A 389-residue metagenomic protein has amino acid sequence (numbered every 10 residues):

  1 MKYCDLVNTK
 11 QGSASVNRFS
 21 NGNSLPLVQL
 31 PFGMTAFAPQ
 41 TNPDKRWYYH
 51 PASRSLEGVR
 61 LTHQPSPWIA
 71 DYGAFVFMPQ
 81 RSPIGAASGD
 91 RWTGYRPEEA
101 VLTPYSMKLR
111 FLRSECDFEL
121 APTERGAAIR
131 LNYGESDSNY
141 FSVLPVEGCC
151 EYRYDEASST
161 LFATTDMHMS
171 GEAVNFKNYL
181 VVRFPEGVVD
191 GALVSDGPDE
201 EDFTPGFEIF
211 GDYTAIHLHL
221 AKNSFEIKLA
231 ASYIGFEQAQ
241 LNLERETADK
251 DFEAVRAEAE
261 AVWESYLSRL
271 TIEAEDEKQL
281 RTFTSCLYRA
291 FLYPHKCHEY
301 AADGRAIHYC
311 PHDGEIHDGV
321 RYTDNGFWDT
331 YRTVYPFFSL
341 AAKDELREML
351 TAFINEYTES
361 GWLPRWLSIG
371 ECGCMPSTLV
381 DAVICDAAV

Functional and structural regions predicted by a protein language model:
M1-A382, A388-V389: Accessory carbohydrate-recognition regions in carbohydrate-active enzymes
